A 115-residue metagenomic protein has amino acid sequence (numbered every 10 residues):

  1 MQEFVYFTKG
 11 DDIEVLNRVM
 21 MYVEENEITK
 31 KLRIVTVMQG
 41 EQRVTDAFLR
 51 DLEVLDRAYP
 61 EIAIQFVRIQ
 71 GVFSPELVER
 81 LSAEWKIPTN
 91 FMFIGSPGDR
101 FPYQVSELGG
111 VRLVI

Functional and structural regions predicted by a protein language model:
M1-I115: Cytosolic C-terminal regulatory domains/tails of membrane transporters and channels
